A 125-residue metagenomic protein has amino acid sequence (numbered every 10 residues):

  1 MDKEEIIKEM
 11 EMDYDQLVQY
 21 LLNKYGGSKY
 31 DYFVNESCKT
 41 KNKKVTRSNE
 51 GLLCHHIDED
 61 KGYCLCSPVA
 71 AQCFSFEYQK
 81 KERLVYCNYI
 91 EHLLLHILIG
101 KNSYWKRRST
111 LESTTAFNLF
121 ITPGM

Functional and structural regions predicted by a protein language model:
M1-V45, Y78: Short, charged surface segments at domain edges that flank catalytic/cofactor-binding sites
E4-E5, E9-E11, E36, E50 (+5 more regions): Glutamate identity and glutamate-enriched acidic tracts
Q19, N23, I97, T115 (+1 more regions): Charged/polar, solvent-exposed surface patches and flexible loops
G27-S28, L52, Y63, M125: Intrinsically disordered, low-complexity regions
Y30, V34-N42, N49, T115-F117 (+1 more regions): N-terminal accessory alpha/beta regions
K41-Y86: Histidine-centered nuclease catalytic patch
E77-Y78, Y104-G124: Domain-level detector of nuclease and nuclease-like folds in predominantly extracellular/periplasmic contexts
L84-T110: Short Cys/His-centered divalent metal-binding micro-motifs
